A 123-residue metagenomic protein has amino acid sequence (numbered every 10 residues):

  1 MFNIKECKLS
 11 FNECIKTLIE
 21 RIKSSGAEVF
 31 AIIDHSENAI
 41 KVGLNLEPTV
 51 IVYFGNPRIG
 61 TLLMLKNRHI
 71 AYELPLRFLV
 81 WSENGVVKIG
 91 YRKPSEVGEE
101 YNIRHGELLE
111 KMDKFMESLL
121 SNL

Functional and structural regions predicted by a protein language model:
M1-A31: Terminal, regulation- and interaction-focused segments at domain boundaries
I33-L76: Compact, glycine-rich, soluble single-domain proteins
R77-N102: Beta-strand/loop substructures that line and gate deep hydrophobic ligand-binding cavities in soluble
E100-L123: Well-ordered alpha/beta subsegment
